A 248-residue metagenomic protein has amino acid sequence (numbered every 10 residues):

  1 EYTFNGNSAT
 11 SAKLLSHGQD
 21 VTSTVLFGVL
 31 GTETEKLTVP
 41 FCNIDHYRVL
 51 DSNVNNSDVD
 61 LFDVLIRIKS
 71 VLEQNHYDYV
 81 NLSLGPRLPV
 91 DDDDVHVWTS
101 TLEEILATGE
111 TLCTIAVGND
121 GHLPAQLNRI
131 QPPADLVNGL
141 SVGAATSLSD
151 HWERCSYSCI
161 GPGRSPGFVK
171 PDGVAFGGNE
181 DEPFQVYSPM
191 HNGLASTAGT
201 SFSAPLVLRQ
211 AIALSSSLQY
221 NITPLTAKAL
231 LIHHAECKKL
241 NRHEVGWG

Functional and structural regions predicted by a protein language model:
E1-D60, E110, L136-N138, P162-K170 (+2 more regions): Subtilisin-like serine protease catalytic core
Y2-T10, Q126-L127, H191-T197: Short helix/strand-bridging catalytic loops that position acidic/His residues to coordinate divalent metals and engage
Y2-T3, F62-I66, H96-S100, N128-P132 (+3 more regions): Short secondary-structure boundary/capping segments
V29, L72, L106, G161 (+4 more regions): Structural signal for hydrophobic packing residues in well-ordered secondary-structure cores of soluble enzyme domains
V49-P132, A195-A204: Substrate-binding/access-modulating region of protease and related hydrolase catalytic domains
R129-I212: Extracellular S/T/G-rich loop segment that most often corresponds to the catalytic His/Ser-adjacent loop
S196, F202-G248: Contiguous mid-protein beta-loop-alpha structural module that forms a pocket-lining wall or clamp of enzyme active
